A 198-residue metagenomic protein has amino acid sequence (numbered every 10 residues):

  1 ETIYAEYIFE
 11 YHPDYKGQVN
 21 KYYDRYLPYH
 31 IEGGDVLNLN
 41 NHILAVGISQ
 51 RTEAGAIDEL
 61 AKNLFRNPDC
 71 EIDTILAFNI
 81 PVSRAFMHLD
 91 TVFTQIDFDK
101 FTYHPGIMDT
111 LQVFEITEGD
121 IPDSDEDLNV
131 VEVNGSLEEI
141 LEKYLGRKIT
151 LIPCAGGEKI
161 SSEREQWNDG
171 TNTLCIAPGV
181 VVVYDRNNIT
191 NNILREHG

Functional and structural regions predicted by a protein language model:
E1-G198: The feature marks the mature, well-folded catalytic cores of soluble enzymes
